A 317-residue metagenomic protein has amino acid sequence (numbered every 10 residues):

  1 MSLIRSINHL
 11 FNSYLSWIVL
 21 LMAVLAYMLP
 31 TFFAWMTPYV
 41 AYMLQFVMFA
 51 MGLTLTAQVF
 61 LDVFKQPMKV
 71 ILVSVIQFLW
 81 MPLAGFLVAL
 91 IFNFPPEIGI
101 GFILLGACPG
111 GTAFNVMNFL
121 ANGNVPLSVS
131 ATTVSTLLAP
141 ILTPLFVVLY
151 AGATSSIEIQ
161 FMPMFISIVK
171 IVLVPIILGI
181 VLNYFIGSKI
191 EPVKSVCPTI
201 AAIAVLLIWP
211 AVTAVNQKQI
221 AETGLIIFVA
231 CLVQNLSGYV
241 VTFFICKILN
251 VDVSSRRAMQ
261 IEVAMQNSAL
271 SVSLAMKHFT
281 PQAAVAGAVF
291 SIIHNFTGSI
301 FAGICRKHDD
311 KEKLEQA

Functional and structural regions predicted by a protein language model:
M1-A317: Alpha-helical transmembrane segments of multi-pass small-molecule/ion transporters
